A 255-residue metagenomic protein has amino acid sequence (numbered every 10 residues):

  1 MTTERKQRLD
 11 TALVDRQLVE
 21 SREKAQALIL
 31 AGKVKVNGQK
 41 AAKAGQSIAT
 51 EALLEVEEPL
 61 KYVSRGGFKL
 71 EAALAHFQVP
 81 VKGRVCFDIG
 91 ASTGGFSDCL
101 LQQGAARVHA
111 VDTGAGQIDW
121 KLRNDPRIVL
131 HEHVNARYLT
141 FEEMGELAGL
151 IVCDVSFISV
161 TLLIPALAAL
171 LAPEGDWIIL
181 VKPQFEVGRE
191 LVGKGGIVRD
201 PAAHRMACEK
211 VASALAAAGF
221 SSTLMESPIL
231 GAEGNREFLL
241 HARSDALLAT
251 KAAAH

Functional and structural regions predicted by a protein language model:
M1-T50: A basic, amphipathic helix-loop patch mediating RNA/tRNA/ribosome contacts
L18, A75-V81, M144-G145: Glycine-rich helix-loop-beta junction characteristic of Rossmann-like nucleotide cofactor-binding loops
K82-S92: Conserved class I S-adenosyl-L-methionine
T93-G104: Conserved SAM-binding loop of SAM-dependent methyltransferases across substrates and taxa, primarily the Class I
V108-L162: S-adenosyl-L-methionine
T161-I178: A short glycine-rich, Lys/Arg-flanked "PGG" loop and its adjoining helix->strand segment in the class I
E174-G188: Conserved beta-strand signature within the Rossmann-like core of class I S-adenosyl-L-methionine
I229-H255: Core SAM-dependent methyltransferase catalytic element
